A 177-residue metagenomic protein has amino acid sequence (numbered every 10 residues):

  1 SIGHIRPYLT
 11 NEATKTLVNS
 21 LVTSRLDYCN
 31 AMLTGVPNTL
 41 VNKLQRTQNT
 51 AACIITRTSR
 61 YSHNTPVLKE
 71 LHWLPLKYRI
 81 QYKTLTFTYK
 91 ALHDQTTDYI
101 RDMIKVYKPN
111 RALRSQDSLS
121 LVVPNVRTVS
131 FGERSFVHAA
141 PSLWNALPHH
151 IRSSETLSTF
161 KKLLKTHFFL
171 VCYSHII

Functional and structural regions predicted by a protein language model:
S1-I177: Hydrophobic/basic alpha-helical segments
